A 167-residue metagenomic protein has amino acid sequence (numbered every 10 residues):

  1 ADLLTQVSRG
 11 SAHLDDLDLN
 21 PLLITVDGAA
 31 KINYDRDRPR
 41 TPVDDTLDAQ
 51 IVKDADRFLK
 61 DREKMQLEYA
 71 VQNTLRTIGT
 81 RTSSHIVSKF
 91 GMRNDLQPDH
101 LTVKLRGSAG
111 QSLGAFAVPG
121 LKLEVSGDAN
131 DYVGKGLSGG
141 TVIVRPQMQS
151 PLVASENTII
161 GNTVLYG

Functional and structural regions predicted by a protein language model:
A1-S11: Mobile "lid/hinge" segments at catalytic clefts and subdomain interfaces of large enzymes
D2, D15-G167: Long, distal/terminal scaffolding or interaction modules with repetitive or compositionally biased sequence
